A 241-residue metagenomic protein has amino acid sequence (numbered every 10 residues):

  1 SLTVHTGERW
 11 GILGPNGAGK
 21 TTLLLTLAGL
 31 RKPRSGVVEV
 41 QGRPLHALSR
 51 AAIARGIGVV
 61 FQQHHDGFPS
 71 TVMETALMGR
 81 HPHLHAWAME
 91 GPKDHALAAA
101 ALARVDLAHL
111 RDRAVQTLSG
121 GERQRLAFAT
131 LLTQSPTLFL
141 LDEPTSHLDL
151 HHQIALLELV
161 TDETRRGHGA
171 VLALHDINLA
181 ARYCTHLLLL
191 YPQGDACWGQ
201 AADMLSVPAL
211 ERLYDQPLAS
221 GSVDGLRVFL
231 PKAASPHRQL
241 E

Functional and structural regions predicted by a protein language model:
L13-P15: The feature captures the beta-strand-to-loop junction immediately N-terminal to the Walker
A28: Helix-to-loop junction immediately C-terminal to a conserved catalytic motif
G36-P44, I53: Conserved ABC transporter NBD signature motif
L77, P92-L110: Conserved ABC ATPase "signature" region
A114-L118: Conserved ABC ATPase signature
F139-E143: Catalytic Walker B motif of ABC-type/P-loop ATPase nucleotide-binding domains
L213-E241: ABC ATPase nucleotide-binding domains
